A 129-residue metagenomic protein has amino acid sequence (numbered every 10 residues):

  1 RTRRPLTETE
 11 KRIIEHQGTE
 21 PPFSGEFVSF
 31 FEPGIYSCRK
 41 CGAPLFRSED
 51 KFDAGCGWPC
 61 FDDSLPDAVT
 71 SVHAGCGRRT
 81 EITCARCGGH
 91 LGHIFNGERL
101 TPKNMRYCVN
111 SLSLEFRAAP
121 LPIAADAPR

Functional and structural regions predicted by a protein language model:
R1-R129: A short Gly-Trp-Pro
